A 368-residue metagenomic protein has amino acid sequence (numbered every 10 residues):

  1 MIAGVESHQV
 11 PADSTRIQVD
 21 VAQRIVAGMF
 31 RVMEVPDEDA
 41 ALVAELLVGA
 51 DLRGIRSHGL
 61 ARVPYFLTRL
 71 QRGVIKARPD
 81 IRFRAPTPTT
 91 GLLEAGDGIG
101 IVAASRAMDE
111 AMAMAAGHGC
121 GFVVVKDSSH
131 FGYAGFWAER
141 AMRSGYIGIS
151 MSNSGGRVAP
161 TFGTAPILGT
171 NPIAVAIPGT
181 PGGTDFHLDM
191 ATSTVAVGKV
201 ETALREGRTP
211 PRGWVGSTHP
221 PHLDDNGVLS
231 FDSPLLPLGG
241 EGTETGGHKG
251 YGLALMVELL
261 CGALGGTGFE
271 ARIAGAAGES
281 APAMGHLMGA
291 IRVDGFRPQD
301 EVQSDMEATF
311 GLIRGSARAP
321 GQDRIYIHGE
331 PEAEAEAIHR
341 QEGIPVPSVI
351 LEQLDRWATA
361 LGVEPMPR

Functional and structural regions predicted by a protein language model:
I2-I25, L259, L264, F269-R368: Catalytic-core signal marking the mid-to-C-terminal active-site face
I2-V19, Q23-V43, V48-G49, R56-V74 (+3 more regions): Acidic, glycine/proline-rich low-complexity segments that act as flexible tails and inter-domain linkers
H58-M112: Active-site cofactor/substrate anionic-group-binding motifs, chiefly glycine- and Lys/Arg-rich phosphate-binding loops
R84-T90, E94, R106-G121, T218-G239: Residues forming anionic-ligand binding surfaces in small-molecule and nucleic-acid pockets of primarily soluble enzymes
T90-T180: A generic, well-ordered mixed alpha/beta core segment in the N-terminal half of proteins
V158-S230: Phosphate/diphosphate-binding glycine-rich loops and adjacent basic-rich segments that engage nucleotide
G198, R208-A271: Secondary-shell segments that build the walls of catalytic and ion/ligand-binding clefts
